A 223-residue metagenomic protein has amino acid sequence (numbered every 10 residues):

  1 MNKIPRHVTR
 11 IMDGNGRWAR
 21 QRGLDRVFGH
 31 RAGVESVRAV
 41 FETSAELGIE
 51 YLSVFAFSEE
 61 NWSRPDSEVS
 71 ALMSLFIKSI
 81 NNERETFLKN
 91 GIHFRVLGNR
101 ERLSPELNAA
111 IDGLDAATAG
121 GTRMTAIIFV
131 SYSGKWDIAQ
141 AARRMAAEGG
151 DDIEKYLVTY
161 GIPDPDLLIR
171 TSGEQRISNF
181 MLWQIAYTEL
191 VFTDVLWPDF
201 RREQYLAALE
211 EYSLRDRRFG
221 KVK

Functional and structural regions predicted by a protein language model:
M1-K223: Flexible, compositionally biased loop and terminal segments
